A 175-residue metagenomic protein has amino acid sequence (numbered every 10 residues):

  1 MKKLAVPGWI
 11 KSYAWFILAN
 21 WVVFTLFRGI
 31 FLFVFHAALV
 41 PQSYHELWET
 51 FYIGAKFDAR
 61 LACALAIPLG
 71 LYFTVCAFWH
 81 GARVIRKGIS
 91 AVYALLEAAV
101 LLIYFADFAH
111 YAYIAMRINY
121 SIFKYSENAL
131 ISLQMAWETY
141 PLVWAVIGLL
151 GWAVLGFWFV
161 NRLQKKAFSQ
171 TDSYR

Functional and structural regions predicted by a protein language model:
M1-K11, Y52-G54, H80-V84, M135-A136 (+1 more regions): Short, Lys/Arg-rich N-terminal segment immediately upstream of the first membrane anchor
L4-A19, R83-A98, R175: Alpha-helical transmembrane segments and their helix-start/interface "positive-inside/aromatic belt" motifs in integral
K11-A19, V23, I53-L61: Alpha-helical transmembrane segments of multi-pass membrane proteins
A19, V23-F31, L69, W152-G156: Alpha-helical transmembrane segments of multipass membrane proteins
F27-F57, V92-G148, Q170: Membrane-interfacial interhelical loops
K56-V75, G81-Y93, V100: N-terminal helix-rich structural modules
R60-F73, A145-N161: Hydrophobic cores of alpha-helical transmembrane segments in multi-pass inner/ER membrane proteins, independent
F78-H80, L150-R175: Cytosolic-side transmembrane helix boundary signature
